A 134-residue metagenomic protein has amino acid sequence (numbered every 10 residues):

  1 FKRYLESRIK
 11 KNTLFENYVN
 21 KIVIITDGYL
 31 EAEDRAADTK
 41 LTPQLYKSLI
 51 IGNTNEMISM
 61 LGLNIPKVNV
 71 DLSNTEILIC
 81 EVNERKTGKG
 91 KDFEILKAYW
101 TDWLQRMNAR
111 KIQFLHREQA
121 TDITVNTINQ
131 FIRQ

Functional and structural regions predicted by a protein language model:
F1-K21, T26-E31: Von Willebrand factor
S7, E33-A37, V82: Short regulatory "switch" loops immediately downstream of catalytic or recognition motifs within protein catalytic
G28-A32, N83-K86: Solvent-exposed loop/turn segments at secondary-structure junctions within structured extracellular/periplasmic domains
A32-D34, T39-I50: Scaffold/interface architecture of coatomer-like assemblies
I50-Q134: Von Willebrand factor type A / integrin I
